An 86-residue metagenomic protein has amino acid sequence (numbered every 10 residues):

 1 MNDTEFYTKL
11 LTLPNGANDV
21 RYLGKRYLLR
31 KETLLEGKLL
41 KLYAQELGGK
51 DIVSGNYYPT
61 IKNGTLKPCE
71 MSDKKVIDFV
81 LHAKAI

Functional and structural regions predicted by a protein language model:
M1-R30: Negatively charged, low-complexity tracts enriched in Asp/Glu with abundant Ser/Thr
N2-Y7, Y58-K62, A83: Generic, low-specificity signal for short hydrophobic/alpha-helical stretches with a mild N-terminal bias, encompassing
Y27, E32, K62-N63, K84: Short linear sequence elements within intrinsically disordered, low-complexity coil regions
L28-R30, L35-G37, F79: Residues in flexible loops and secondary-structure boundaries
L35-V76: Acidic, aromatic-enriched beta-alpha/helix-loop junctions
D78-I86: Long, highly charged low-complexity segments enriched in Glu/Asp and Lys/Arg with interspersed Ser/Thr
